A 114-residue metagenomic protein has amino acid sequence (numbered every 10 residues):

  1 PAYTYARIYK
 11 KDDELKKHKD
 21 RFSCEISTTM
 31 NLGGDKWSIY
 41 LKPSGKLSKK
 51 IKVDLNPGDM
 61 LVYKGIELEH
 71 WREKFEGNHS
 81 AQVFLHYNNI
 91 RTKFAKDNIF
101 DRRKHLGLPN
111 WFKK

Functional and structural regions predicted by a protein language model:
P1-Y5: A short coil-to-beta-strand element that immediately follows conserved catalytic motifs
Y9-W71, H79-V83, N88-H105: Catalytic core of non-heme Fe(II) oxygenases with the double-stranded beta-helix
K104-K114: Low-complexity, Gly/Ser/Thr/Pro-rich intrinsically disordered linker/tail segments
